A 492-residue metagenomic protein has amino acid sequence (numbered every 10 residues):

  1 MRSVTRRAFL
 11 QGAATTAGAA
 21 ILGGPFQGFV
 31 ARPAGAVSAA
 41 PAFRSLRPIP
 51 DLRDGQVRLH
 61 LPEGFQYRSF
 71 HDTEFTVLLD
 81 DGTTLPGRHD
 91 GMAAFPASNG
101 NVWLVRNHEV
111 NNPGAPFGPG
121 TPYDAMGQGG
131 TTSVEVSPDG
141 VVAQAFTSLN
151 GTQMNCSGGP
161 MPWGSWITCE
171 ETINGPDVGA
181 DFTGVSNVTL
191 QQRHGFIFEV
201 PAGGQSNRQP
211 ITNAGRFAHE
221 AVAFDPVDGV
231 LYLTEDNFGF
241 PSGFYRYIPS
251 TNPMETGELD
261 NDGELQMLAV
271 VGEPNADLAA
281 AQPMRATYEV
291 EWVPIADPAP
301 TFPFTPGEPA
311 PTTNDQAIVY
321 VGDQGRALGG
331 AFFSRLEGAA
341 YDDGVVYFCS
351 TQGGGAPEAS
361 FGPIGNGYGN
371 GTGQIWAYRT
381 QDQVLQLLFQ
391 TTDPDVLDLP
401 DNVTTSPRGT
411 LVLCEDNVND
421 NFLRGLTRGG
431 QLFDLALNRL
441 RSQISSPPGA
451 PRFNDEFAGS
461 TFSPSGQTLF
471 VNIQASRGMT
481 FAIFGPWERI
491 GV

Functional and structural regions predicted by a protein language model:
M1-A17: N-terminal secretory signal peptides and thylakoid transit peptides that target proteins across membranes
G12-V492: Conserved small-residue
